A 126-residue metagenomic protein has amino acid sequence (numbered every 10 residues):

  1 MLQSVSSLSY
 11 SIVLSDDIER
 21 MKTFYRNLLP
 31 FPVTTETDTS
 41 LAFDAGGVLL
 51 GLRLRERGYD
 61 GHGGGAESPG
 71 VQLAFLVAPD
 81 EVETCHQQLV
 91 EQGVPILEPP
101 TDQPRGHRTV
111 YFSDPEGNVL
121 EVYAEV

Functional and structural regions predicted by a protein language model:
M1-S9, P32-A78, T84-S113, E125-V126: Vicinal oxygen chelate
E19, Y25, L52-L54: Short, intrinsically disordered low-complexity segments
M21-R26, L89, G117: Conserved active-site tyrosine of GNAT-family acetyltransferases
